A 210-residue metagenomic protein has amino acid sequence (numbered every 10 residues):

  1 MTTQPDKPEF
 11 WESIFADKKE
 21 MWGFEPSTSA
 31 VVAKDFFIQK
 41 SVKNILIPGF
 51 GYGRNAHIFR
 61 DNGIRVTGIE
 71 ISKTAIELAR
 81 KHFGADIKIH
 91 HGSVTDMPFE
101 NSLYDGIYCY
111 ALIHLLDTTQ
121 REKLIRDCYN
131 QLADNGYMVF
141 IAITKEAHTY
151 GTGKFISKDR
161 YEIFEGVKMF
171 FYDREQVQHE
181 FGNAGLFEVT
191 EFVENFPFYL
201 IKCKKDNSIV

Functional and structural regions predicted by a protein language model:
M1-L46, G51-F99, Q120-K123, Y137-V210: Class I (Rossmann-like) S-adenosyl-L-methionine-dependent methyltransferase catalytic domain, capturing the SAM-binding
F37, L116, L132: Hydrophobic pocket-lining residues that define ligand/cofactor binding sites across diverse proteins
Y108: A conserved beta-strand element that flanks and buttresses the S-adenosyl-L-methionine
A111-L115: Short catalytic micro-motifs in class I SAM-dependent methyltransferases
E122-D134: A short glycine-rich, Lys/Arg-flanked "PGG" loop and its adjoining helix->strand segment in the class I
